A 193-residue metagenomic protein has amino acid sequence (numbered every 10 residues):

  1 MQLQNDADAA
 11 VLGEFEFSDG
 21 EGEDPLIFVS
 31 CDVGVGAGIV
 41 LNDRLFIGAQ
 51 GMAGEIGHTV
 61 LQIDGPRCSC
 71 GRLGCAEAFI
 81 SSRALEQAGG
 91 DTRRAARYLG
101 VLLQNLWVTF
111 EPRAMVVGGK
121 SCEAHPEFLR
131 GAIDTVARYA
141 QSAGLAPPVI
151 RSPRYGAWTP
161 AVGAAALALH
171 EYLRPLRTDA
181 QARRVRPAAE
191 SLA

Functional and structural regions predicted by a protein language model:
M1-N5, I39: General beta-strand structural signal in soluble alpha/beta enzymes
Q4-L26: Conserved phosphate-binding catalytic cores of ATP/NTP-utilizing and phosphoryl-transfer enzymes
N5-A7, G51, R94, Y155-G156: Short beta->alpha linker loops
D8, G34, C122: Catalytic metal-binding/acid-base residues of hydrolase active sites
L12, G36, H125: Conserved protein kinase catalytic core
E16-E23, I63-A193: ATP-binding/phosphotransfer module of carbohydrate and carboxylate kinases, centering on a glycine-rich
G22-F79: Glycine-rich phosphate-binding loop of actin/hexokinase-like ATP-binding domains
